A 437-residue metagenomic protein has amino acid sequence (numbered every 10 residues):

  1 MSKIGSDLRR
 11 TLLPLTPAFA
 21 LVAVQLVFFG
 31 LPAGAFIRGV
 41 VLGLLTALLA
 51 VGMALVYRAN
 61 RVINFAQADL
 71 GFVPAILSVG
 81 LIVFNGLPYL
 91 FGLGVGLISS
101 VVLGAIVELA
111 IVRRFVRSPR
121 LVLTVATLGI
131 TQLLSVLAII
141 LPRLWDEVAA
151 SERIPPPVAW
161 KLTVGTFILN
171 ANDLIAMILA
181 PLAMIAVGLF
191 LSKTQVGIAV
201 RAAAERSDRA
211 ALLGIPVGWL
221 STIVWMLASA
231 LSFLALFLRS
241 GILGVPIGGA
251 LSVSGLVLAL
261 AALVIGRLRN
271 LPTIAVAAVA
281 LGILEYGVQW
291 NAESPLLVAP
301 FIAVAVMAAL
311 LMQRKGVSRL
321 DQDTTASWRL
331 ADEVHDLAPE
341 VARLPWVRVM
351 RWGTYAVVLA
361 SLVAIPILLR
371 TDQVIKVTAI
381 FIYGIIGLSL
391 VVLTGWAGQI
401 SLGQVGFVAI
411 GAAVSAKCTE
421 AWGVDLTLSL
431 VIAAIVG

Functional and structural regions predicted by a protein language model:
M1-A23, E205-L212, P216-W219, N291-A364: Cytosolic-side transmembrane-helix boundaries in multi-pass membrane proteins
L12-L15, F36, D69, V73 (+11 more regions): Hydrophobic alpha-helical transmembrane segments
L26-L45, L169, F190-Q195, S221-A262 (+5 more regions): Inter-helical junctions in multi-pass inner-membrane proteins, predominant in energy-converting antiporter-like
L31-V83, I106-V122, L263-P272, R370-W422 (+1 more regions): Single transmembrane alpha-helix segments in multi-pass membrane proteins
M53, G86-I130, L137, T273-L281 (+2 more regions): Alpha-helical transmembrane segments within multi-pass membrane transporters and channels
A68-V73, E108, F115-I139, A250-V264 (+4 more regions): Pore- or pathway-lining transmembrane helices of multi-pass membrane proteins that form conduits for solutes/ions
A110, R114-K193, S294-P295, A299-F301 (+1 more regions): Transmembrane helix-bundle core of multi-pass membrane transporters and related energy-transducing complexes
T166-I247, I274, V349-T354: Helix-loop-helix "hairpin" substructures at the membrane interface of multi-pass membrane proteins
